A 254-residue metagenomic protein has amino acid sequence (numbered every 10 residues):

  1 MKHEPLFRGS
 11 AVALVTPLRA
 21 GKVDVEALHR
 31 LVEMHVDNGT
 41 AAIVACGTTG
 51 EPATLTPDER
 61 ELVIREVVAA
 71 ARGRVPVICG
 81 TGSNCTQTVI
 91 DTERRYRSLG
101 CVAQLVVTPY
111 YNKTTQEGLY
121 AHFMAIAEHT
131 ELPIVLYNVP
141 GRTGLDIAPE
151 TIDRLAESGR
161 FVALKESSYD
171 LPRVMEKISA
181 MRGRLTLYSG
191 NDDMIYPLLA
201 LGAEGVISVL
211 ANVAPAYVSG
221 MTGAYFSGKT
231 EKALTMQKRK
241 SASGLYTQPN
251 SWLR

Functional and structural regions predicted by a protein language model:
K2-V12, T16-G144: Active-site beta->alpha loop and helix N-cap motifs at the rims of alpha/beta catalytic domains
E128-H129, P140-Q248: Catalytic alpha/beta core domains of metabolic enzymes, predominantly
Q248-R254: C-terminal substrate-binding/catalytic lobe of Rossmann-fold NAD(P)-dependent oxidoreductases
